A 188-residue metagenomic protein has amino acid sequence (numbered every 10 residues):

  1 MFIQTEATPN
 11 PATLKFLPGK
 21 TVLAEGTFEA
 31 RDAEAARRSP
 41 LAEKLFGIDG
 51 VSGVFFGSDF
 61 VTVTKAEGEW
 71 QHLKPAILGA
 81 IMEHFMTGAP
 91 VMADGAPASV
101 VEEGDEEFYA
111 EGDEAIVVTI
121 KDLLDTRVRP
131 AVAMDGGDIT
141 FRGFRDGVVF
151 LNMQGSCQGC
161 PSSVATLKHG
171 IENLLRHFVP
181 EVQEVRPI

Functional and structural regions predicted by a protein language model:
M1-I188: Domain-level signature for proteins that mediate thiol-based redox and metal-cofactor handling
